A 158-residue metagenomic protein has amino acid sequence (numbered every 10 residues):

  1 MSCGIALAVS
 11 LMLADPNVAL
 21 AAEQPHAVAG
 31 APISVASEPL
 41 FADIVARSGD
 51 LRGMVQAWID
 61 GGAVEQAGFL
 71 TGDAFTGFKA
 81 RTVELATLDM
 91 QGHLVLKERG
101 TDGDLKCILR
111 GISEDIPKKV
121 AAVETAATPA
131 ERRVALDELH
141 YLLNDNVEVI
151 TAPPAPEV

Functional and structural regions predicted by a protein language model:
M1, V18, L96-K97, D115-K119: Extended alpha-helical regions
S2-D15: Bacterial N-terminal signal peptides
A19-T76, A155-V158: Immediate post-signal-peptide N-terminus of mature secreted/exported proteins
S34-S48, K118-V158: C-terminal amphipathic alpha-helix
R47-W58, R81-G92, I112-K119, L142: Amphipathic, well-ordered alpha-helical segments in soluble domains
D60-A67, L94-T101, E124-T128: Short, flexible helix-adjacent loops and helix caps
G72-V83, G103-G111, R132-Y141: Short, charged, amphipathic alpha-helical segments
L88-L109: Short, solvent-exposed, charged loop/turn and helix-capping segments that join or cap alpha-helices on peripheral
